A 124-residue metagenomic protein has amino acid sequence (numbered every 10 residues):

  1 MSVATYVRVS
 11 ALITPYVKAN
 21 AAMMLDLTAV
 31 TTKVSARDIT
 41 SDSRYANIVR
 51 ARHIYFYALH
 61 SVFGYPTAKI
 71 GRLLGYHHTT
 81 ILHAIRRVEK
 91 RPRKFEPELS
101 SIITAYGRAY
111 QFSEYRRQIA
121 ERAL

Functional and structural regions predicted by a protein language model:
M1-D26, R117-L124: General nucleic-acid-binding
L25, P66-T67: Helix-turn-helix DNA-binding elements, focusing on the entry/boundary residues of the two helices that contact DNA
V30-R52: Short, Lys/Arg-enriched anionic-surface-contact patches
I48-Y65: Short, amphipathic alpha-helical "recognition" segments used to contact nucleic acids or chromatin
S61, G75, R86-K90: Residue-level detection of the helix-turn-helix DNA-binding "recognition helix"
A68-L73: Short alpha-helical "recognition helix" segments of helix-turn-helix
L82-H83: Key DNA-contacting residues within the recognition helix of helix-turn-helix
R87-L124: Intrinsically disordered, low-complexity basic tails/linkers immediately adjacent to helix-turn-helix/homeobox/MYB/SANT
